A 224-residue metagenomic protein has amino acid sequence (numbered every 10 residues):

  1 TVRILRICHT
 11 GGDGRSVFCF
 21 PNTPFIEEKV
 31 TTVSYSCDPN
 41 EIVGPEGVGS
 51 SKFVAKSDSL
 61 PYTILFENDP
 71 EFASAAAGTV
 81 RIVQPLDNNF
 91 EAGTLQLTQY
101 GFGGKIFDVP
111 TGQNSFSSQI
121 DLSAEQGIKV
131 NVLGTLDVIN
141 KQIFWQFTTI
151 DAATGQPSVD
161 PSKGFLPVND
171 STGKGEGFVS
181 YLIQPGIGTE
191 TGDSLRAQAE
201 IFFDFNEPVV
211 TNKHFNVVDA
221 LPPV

Functional and structural regions predicted by a protein language model:
T1-V224: Exported/extracytosolic protein signature
